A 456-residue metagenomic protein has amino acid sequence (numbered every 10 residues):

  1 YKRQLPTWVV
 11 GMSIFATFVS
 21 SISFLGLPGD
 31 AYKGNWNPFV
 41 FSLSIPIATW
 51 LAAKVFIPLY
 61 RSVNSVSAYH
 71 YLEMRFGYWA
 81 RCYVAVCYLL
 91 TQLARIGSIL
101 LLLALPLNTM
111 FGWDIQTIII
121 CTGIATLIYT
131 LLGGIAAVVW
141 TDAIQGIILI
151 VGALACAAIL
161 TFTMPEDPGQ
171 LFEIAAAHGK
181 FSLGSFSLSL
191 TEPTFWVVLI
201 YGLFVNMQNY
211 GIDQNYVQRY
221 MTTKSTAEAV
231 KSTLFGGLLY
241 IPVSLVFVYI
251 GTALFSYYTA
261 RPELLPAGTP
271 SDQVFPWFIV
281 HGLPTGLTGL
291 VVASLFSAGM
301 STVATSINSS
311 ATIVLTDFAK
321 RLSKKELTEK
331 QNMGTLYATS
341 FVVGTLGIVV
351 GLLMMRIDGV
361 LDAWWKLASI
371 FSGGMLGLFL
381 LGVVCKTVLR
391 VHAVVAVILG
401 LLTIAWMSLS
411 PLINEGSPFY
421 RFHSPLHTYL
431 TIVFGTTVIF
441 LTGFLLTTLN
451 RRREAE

Functional and structural regions predicted by a protein language model:
K2-E456: Membrane-embedded helix-loop-helix hairpins and adjacent transmembrane boundary segments in multi-pass transporters
